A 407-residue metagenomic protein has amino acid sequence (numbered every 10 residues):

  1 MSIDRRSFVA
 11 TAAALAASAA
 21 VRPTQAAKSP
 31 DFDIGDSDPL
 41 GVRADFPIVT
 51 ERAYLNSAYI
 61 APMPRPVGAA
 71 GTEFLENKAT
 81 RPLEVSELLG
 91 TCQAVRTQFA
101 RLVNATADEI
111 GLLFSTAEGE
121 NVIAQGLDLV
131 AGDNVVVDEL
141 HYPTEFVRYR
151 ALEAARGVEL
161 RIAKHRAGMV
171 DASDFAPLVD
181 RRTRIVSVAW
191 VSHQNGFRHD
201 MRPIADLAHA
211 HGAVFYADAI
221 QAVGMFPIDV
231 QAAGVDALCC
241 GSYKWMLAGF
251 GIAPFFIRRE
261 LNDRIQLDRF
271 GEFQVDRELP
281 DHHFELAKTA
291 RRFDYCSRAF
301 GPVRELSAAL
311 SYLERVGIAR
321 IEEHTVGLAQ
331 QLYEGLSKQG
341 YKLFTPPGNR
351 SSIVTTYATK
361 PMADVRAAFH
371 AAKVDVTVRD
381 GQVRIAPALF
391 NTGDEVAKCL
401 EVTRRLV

Functional and structural regions predicted by a protein language model:
S2, S7-V407: Pyridoxal 5′-phosphate
